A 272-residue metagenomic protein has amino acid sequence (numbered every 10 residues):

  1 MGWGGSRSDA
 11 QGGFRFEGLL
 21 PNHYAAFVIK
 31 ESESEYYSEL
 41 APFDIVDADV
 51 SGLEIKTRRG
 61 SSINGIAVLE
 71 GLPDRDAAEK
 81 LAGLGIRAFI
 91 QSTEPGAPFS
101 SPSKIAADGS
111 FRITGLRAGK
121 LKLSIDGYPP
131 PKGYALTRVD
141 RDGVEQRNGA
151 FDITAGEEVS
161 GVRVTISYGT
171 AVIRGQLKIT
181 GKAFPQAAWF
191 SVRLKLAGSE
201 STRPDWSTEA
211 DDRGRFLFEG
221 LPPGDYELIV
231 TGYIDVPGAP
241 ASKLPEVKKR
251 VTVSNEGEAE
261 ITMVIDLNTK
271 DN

Functional and structural regions predicted by a protein language model:
M1-N272: Long luminal/extracellular ectodomains of secretory-pathway precursor proteins
